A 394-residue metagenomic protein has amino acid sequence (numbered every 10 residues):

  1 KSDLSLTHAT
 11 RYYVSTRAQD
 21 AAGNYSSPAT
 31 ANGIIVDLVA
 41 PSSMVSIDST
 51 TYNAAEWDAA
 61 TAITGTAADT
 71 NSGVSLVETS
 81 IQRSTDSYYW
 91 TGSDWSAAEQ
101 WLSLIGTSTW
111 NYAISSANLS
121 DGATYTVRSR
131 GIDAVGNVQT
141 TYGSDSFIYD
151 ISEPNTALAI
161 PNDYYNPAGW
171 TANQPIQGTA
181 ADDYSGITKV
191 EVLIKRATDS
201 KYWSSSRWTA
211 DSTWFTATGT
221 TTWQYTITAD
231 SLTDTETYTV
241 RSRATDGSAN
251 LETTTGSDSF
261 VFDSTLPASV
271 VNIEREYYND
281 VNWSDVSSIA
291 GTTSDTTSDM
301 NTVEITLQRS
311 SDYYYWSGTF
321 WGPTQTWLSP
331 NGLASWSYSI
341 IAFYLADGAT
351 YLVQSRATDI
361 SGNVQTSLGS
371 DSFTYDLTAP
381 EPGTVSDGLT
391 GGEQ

Functional and structural regions predicted by a protein language model:
D3-T10, S116-A123, A229-E236, A342-A349: Surface-exposed, short loops/turns at beta-strand junctions within beta-sandwich domains
A9-D20: Beta-strand-rich modules
T10, D69-G92, D182-S205, S294-G318: Solvent-exposed loop/turn segments flanking beta-strands in beta-repeat/beta-sandwich domains
D20, T30-P41, V45-D48, D133 (+5 more regions): Flexible, low-complexity linkers/stalks enriched in Thr/Pro that connect modular domains
D20, T64-S72, D133, Q177-S185 (+3 more regions): Extracellular acidic, Ser/Thr/Pro-rich low-complexity tracts
S42-A55, A157-A168, A268-V281, G383-Q394: Short, solvent-exposed loop/edge segments of extracellular or virion-exposed proteins
L102-A113, W214-T226, L328-S339: Aromatic sugar-binding surface patches on proteins that engage polysaccharides or sugar-phosphate polymers
